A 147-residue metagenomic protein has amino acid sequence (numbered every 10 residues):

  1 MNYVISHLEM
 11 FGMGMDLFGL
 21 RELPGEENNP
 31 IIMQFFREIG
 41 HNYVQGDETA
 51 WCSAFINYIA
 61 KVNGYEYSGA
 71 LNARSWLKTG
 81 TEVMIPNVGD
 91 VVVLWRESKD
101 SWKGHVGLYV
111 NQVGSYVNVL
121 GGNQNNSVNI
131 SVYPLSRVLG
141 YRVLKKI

Functional and structural regions predicted by a protein language model:
M1, K61, I85-P86, V143-I147: Short intrinsically disordered terminal tails
M1-N63: N-terminal capping segments
Y3-L8, Y65-N129: ...with weaker cross-activation on analogous glycine-rich loops/strands in unrelated enzymes
F11, V117, L139: A broad, low-specificity signal marking well-ordered, structured residues that form hydrophobic/aromatic
N28-P30, N72, P134: Helix N-terminus capping/helix-initiation residues
Q45-G46, V128-I130: A generic structural signal for short coil/turn motifs at secondary-structure boundaries
S131-I147: Intrinsically disordered, low-complexity, charged/polar segments
